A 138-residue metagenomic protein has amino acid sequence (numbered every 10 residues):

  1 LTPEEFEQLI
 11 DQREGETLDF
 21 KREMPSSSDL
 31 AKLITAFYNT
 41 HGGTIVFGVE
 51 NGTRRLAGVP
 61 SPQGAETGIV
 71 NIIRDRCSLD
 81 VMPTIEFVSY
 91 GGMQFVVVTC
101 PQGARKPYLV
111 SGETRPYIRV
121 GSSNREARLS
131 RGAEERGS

Functional and structural regions predicted by a protein language model:
L1-S138: Conserved N-terminal catalytic/coupling substructures associated with nucleotide/phosphate chemistry
